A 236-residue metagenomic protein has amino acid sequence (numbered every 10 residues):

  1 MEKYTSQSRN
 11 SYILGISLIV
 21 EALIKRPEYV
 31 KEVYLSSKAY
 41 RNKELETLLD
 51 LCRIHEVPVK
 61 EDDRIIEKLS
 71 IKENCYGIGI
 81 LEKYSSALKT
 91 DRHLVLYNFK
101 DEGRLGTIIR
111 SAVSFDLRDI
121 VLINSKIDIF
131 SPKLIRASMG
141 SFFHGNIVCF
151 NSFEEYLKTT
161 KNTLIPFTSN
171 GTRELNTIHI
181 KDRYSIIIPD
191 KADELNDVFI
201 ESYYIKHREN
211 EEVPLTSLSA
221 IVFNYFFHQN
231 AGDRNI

Functional and structural regions predicted by a protein language model:
M1-C75, T163: N-terminal positively charged helical leader segments and presequences
G15, K100-I108, E212-V222: Amphipathic alpha-helical repeat scaffolds
S17-L18, R64-I65, E82-S85, S152-F153 (+2 more regions): Short, polar loop motifs at secondary-structure junctions
E28, L35, L88-N170: RNA substrate-binding interface of SAM-dependent RNA methyltransferases
K31, G79, V113-F115, S131-F143 (+1 more regions): Structured adenosyl-cofactor binding patch, chiefly the S-adenosyl-L-methionine
E44-L48, I127-L134, D193-V198: Short, glycine/polar-rich helix-capping loops at beta-to-alpha or helix-loop-helix junctions that flank or form
D62-D63, Y97, I123-N124, N146 (+1 more regions): Short beta->alpha connector loops at strand-helix junctions that form conserved, small/polar/Pro-enriched
P166-E211, L215: Active-site/ligand-binding-proximal alpha/beta "capping" segment
